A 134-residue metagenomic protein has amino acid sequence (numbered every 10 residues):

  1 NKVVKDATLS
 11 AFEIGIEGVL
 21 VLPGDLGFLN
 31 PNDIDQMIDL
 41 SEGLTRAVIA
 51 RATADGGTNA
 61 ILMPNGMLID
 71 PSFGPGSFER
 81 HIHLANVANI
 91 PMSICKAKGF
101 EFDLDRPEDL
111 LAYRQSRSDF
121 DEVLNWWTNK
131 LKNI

Functional and structural regions predicted by a protein language model:
N1-G18: Short phosphate-binding loop-to-helix
L20-L22: Short aromatic-hydrophobic micro-motifs that form the base-stacking/packing surface for donor nucleotide recognition
G24-L26: Short acidic donor-binding/metal-coordinating loop in glycosyltransferase active sites
L29-A54: Conserved donor-nucleotide/metal-binding helix-loop-beta segment in metal-dependent transferases, i.e., the alpha-helix
I49, A60-L62: Conserved hydrophobic/aromatic beta-strand scaffold that supports enzyme active sites
L62-P64, D103: Short, well-ordered beta-strand micro-motif
P64-A85: Short, glycine-/small-residue-rich phosphate/pyrophosphate-handling segment
H83-I134: Conserved alpha/beta core of the MobA/IspD/sugar-nucleotide pyrophosphorylase nucleotidyltransferase superfamily
